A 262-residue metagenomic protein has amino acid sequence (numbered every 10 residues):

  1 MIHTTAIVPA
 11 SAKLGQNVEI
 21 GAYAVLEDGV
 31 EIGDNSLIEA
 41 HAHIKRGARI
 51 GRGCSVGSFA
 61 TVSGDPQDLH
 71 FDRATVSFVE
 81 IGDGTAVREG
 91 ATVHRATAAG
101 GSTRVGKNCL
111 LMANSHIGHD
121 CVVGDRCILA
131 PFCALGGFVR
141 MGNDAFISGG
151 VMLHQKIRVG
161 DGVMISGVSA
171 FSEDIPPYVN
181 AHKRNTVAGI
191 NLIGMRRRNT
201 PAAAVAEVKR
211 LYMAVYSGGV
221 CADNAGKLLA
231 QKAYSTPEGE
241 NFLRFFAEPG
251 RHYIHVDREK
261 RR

Functional and structural regions predicted by a protein language model:
M1-T186: Structural signal for interior beta-strand "rungs" in well-ordered beta-sheet cores of soluble enzyme domains
M1-T5, A10-S11, Q16-N17, G53 (+6 more regions): Terminal amphipathic alpha-helical/low-complexity segments used for targeting or macromolecular assembly
